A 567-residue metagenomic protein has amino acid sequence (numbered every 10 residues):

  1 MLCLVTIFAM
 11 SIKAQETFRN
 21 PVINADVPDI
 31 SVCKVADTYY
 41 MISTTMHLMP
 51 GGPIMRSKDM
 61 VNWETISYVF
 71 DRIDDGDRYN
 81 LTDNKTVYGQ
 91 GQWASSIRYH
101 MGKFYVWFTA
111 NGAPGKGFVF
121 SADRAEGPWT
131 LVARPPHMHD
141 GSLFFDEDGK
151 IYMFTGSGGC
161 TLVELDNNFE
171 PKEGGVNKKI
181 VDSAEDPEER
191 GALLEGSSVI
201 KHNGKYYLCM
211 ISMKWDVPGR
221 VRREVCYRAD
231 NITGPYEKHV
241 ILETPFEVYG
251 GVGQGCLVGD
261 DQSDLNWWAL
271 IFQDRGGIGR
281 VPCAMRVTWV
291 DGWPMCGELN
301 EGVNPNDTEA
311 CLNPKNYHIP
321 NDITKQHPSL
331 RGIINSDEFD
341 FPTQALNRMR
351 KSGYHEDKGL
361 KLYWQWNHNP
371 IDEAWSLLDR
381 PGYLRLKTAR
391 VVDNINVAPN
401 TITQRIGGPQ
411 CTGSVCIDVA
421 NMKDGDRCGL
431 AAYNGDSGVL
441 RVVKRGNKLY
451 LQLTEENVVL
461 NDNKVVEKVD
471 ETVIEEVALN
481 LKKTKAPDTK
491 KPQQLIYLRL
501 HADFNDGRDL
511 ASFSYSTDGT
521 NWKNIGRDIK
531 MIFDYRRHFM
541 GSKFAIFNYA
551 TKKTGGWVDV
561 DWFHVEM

Functional and structural regions predicted by a protein language model:
M1-E16: Bacterial Sec-dependent N-terminal signal peptides
A14-M567: Carbohydrate-active catalytic/glycan-binding domains of CAZyme proteins, especially the secreted or lumenal ectodomains
